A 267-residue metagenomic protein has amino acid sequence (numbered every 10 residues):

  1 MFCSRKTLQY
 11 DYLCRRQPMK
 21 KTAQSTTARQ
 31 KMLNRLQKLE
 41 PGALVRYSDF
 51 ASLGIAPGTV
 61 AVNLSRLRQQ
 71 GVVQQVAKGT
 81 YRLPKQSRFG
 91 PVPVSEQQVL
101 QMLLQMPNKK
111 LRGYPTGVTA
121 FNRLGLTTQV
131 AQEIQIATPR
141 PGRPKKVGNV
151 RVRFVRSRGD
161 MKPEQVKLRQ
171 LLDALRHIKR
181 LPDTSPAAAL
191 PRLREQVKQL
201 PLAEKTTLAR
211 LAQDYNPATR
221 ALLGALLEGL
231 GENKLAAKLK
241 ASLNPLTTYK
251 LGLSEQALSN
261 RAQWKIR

Functional and structural regions predicted by a protein language model:
M1-K21: Short, intrinsically disordered or compositionally biased N-terminal tails of bacterial proteins
K20-M106: Short beta-edge/loop segments at beta->alpha junctions of small alpha/beta modules that act as binding/recognition
S48, E133-Q135, A187-A188: Short coil/turn segments at secondary-structure boundaries
Q75-G79, P107-V147: Short gly/ser-rich loop at a beta-strand->alpha-helix junction or flexible surface loop bordering the NTP-binding
K109-P115, G159-K167: Structural motif
K145-R156, P163: A short, charged helix-loop
M161-R267: Hydrophobic alpha-helical interaction segments
